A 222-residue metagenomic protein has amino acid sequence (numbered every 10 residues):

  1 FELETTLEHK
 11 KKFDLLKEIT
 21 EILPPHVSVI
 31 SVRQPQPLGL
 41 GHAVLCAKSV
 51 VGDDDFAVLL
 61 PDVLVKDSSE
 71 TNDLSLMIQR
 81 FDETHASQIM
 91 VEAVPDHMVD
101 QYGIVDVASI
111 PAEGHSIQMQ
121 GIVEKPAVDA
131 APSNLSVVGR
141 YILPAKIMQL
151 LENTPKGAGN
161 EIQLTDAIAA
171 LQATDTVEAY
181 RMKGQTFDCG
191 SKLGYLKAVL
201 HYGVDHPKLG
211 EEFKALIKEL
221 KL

Functional and structural regions predicted by a protein language model:
F1-V58, V65-K66: Conserved N-terminal catalytic core of the sugar/cofactor nucleotidyltransferase
E2-L3, F81-T84, G114, A131 (+1 more regions): Terminal amphipathic alpha-helical/low-complexity segments used for targeting or macromolecular assembly
L16-V27, P111-S116, A170-Q172: Short, conserved catalytic or adaptor-binding loops enriched in Gly and charged residues
H26-S28, G52-D55, D82-S87, T174-D175: Short coil/turn connectors at secondary-structure junctions
R33, V58-P61, V91-A93, R181-M182: Short beta-strand segments
L64-Q149, T154, A158: Conserved core of the sugar-phosphate nucleotidyltransferase
